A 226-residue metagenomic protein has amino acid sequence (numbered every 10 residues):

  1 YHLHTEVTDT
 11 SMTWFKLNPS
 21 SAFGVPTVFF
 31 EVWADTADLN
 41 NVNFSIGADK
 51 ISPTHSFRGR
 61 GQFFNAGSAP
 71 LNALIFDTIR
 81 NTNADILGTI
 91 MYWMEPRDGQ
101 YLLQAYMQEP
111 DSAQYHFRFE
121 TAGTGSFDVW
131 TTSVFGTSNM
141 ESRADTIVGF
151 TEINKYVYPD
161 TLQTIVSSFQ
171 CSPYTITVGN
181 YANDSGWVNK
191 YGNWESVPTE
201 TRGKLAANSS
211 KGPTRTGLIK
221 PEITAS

Functional and structural regions predicted by a protein language model:
Y1-S226: Loop-rich non-cytosolic ectodomains and luminal regions
